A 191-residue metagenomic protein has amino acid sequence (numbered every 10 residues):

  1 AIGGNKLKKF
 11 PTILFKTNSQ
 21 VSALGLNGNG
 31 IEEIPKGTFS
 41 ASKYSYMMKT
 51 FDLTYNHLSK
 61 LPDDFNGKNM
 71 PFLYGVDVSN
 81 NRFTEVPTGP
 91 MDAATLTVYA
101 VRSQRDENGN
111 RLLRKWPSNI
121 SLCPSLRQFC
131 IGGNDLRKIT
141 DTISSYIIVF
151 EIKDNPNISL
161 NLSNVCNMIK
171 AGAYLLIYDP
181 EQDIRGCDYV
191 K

Functional and structural regions predicted by a protein language model:
A1-I2, S22-L26, M48-L53, L73-V78 (+4 more regions): Conserved hydrophobic beta-strand positions in leucine-rich repeat
I2-N5, L26-N29, L53-N56, N81 (+4 more regions): Consensus "Asn ladder" position of solenoid repeat domains
G3, F10, F15, V21-N27 (+6 more regions): Core solenoid repeat modules with strong leucine/isoleucine-rich periodicity, prominently canonical LRR arrays but also
L7, V21, I31, M48 (+10 more regions): Conserved hydrophobic position(s) of the canonical leucine-rich repeat
F10, I34-G37, L61, V86 (+3 more regions): Canonical leucine-rich repeat
L14-K16, T38-S42, F65-G67, G89-D92 (+3 more regions): Hydrophobic anchor residues at the C-terminal helix/turn of individual leucine-rich repeat
V76, F129, R137-K191: Leucine-rich solenoid repeat scaffolds
D92-A93, E107-L113: Beta-strand-rich solenoid/repeat architectures in extracellular/passenger domains of polysaccharide-targeting enzymes
